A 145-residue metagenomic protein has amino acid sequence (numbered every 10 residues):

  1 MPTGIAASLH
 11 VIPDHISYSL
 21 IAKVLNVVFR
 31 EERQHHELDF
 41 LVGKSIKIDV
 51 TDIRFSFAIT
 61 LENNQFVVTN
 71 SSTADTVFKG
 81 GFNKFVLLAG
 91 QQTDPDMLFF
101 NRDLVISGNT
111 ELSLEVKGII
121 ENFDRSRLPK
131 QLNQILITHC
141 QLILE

Functional and structural regions predicted by a protein language model:
M1-E145: Feature captures hydrophobic
